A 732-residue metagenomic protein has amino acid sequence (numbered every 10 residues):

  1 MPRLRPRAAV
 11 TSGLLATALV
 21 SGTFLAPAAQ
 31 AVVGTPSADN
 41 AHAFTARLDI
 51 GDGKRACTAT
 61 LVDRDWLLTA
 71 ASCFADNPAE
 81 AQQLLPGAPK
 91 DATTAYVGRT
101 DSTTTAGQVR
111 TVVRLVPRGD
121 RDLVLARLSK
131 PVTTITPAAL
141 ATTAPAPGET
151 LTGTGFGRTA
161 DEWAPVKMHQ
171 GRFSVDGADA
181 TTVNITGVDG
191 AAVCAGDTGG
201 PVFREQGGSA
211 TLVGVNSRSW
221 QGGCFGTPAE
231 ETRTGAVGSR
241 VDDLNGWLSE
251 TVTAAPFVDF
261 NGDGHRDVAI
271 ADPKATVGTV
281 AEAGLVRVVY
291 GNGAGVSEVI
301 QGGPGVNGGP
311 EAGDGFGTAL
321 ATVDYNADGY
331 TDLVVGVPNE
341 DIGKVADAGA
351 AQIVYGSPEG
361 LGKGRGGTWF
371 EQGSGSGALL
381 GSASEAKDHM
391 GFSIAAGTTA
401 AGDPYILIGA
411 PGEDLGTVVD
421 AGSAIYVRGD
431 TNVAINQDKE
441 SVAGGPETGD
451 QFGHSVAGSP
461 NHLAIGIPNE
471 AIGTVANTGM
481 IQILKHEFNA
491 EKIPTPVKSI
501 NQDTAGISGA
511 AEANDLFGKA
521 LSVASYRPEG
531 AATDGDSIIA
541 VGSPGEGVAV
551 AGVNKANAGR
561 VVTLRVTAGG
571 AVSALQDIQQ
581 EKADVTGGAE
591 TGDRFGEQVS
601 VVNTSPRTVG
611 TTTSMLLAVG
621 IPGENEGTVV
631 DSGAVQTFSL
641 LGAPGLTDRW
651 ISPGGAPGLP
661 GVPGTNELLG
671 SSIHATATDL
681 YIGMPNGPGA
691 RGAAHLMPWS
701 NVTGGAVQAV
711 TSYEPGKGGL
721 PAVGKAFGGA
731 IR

Functional and structural regions predicted by a protein language model:
V32-A41, G51-D52, Q82-T133: Conserved catalytic-core segment of clan PA serine endopeptidases
A38, L61-V62, W66-F74, R172-D176 (+1 more regions): C-terminal subregion of chymotrypsin/trypsin-like serine protease catalytic domains
N40-G87: Catalytic histidine site
W66-A71, P147-T159, T198-C224, I270 (+5 more regions): Active-site-proximal beta-strands of protease catalytic cores
A92, P165-Q170, V280-R287, D332 (+12 more regions): A detector of repeated loop/turn-to-beta-strand junctions in beta-rich toroidal repeat architectures
D101-L115, G119-A192, G196, T234 (+2 more regions): Chymotrypsin/trypsin-fold serine protease catalytic domain
E250-F257, A283-G315, I353-D388, S423-D450 (+4 more regions): Blade-edge motifs of beta-propeller repeat domains
T251-H265, A271, G317-Y330, G391-Y405 (+6 more regions): Beta-propeller blade termini
